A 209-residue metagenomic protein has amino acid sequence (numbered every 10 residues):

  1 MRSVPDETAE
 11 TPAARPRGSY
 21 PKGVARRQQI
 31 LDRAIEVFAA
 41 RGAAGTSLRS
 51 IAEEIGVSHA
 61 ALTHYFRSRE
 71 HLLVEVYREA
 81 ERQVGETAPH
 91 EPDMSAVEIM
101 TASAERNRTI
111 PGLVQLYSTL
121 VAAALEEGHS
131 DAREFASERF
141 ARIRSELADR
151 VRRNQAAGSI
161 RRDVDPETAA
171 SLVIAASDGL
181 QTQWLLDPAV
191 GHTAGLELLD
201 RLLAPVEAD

Functional and structural regions predicted by a protein language model:
M1-A25: N-terminal intrinsically disordered/low-complexity leader segments
A25-Q29, R33-H71, E75: Helix-turn-helix
H59, E70, E81, I174-Q181: Conserved acidic functional residues
E75, E86-L116, P166-V173: Hydrophobic alpha-helical connector segments
R78-V84: Short, basic, alpha-helical segments at the C-terminal edge of helix-turn-helix-like DNA-binding modules
P89-D93, P111-G112, D131-A157: Amphipathic alpha-helical packing segments from all-alpha helical-bundle domains
T109-E134: Amphipathic alpha-helical segments used for helix-helix packing
A132-S137, A141, A156-L203, D209: Hydrophobic/aromatic-rich alpha-helical bundle segments in the mid-to-C-terminal region
